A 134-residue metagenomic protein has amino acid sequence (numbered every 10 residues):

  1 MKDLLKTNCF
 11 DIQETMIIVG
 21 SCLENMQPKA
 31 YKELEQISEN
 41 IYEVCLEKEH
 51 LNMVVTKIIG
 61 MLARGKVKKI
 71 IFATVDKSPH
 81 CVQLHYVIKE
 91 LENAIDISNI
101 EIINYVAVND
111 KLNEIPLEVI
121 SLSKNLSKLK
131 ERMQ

Functional and structural regions predicted by a protein language model:
M1-Q134: Iron-sulfur-associated redox domains of electron-transfer enzymes in respiratory and anaerobic energy metabolism
